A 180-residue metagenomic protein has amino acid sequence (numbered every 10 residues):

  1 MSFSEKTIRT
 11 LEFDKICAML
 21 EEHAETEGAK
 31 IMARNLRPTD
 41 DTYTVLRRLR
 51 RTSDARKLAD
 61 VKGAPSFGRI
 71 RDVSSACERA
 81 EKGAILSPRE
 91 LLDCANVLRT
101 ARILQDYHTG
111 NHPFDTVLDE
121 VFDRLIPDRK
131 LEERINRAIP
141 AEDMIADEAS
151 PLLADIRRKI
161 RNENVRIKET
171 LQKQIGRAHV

Functional and structural regions predicted by a protein language model:
M1-K159: Conserved amphipathic alpha-helical "coupling/scaffold" segments that transmit conformational changes between domains
R157-G176: A short, contiguous, amphipathic alpha-helix enriched in charged residues
A178-V180: Conserved small/polar residues in nucleotide/adenosyl-binding loops
